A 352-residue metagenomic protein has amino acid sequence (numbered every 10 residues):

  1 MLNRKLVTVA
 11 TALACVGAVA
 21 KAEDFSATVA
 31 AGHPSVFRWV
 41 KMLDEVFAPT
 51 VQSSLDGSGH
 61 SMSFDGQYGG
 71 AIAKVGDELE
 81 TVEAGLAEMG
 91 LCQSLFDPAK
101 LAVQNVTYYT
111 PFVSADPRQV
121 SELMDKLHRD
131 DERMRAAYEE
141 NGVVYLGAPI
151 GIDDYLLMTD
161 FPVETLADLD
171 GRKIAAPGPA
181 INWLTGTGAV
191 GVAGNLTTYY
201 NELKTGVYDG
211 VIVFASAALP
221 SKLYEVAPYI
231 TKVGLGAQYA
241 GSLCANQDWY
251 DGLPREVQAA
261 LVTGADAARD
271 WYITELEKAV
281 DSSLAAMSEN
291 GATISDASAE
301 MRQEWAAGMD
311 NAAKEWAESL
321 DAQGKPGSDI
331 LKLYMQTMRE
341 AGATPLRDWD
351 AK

Functional and structural regions predicted by a protein language model:
M1-T8: Bacterial N-terminal signal peptides that target proteins for export
T8-V16: Bacterial N-terminal signal peptides
T11, E23-V120, R133-K352: N-terminal secretory/targeting leader peptides
V16-A22: Sec/Tat signal peptide C-region and signal peptidase I cleavage site
E122-D125: Ser/Thr/Gly-rich flexible loops in soluble cytosolic domains mediating phosphotransfer, phosphorylation
H128-D130: Core domains of carbohydrate- and sulfate-ester-processing enzymes
